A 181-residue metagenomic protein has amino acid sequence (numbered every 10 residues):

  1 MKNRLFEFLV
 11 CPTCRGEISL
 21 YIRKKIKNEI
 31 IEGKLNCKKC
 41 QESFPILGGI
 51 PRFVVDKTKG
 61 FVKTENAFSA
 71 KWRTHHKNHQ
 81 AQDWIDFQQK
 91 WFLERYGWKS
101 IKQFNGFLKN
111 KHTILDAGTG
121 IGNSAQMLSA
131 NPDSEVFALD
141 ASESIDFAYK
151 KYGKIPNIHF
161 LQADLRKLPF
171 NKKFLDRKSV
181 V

Functional and structural regions predicted by a protein language model:
K2-P169: Conserved N-terminal segment of class I S-adenosyl-L-methionine
K111, F174-D176: Local beta-strand N-terminus motif with an aromatic residue
K178-V181: Conserved small/polar residues in nucleotide/adenosyl-binding loops
